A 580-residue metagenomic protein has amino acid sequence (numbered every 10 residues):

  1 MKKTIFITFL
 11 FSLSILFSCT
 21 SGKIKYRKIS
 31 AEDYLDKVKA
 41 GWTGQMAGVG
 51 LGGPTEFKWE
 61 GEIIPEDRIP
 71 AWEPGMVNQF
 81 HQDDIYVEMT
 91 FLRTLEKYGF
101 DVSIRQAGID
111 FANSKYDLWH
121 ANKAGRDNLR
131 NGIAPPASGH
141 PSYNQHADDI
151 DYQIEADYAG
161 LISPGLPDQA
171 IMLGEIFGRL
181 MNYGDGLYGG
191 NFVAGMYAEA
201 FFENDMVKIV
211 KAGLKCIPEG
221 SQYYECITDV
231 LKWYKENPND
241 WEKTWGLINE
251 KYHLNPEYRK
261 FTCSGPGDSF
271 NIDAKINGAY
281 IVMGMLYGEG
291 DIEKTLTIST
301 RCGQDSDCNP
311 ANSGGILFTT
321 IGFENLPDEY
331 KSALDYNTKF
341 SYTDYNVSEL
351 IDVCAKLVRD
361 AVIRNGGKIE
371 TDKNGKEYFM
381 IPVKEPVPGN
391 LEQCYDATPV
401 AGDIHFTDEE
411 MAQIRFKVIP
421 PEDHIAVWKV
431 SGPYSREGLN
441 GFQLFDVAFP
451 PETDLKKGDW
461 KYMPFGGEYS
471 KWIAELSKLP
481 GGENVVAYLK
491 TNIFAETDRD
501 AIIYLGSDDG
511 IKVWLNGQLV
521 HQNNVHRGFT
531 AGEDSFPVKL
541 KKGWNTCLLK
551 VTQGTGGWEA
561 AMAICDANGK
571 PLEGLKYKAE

Functional and structural regions predicted by a protein language model:
L13-Y26: Bacterial Sec-dependent signal peptides at the C-terminal "C-region" and cleavage site
Y34, G139-A147, Y158-L166, E175-L180 (+1 more regions): Accessory "access/gating" subregions that flank catalytic or transport cores
G53-M89, I104-W119: Active-site-surrounding "flap" and adjacent substrate/cofactor-binding loops of secreted or lumenal enzymes, prototyped
K58, E62, V193, M283-V362: Catalytic phosphate/nucleotide-handling subdomain of diverse soluble enzymes
G99-D151, L161: Extracytoplasmic mature domains of secreted/periplasmic and thylakoid-lumen proteins
N390-I473, L548-E580: Accessory carbohydrate-binding/adhesion or oligomerization-edge regions at the termini of glycan-active proteins
A495, D500-W514: Aromatic-lined ligand-binding clefts that engage carbohydrates, nucleic acids, or primary amines
L515-M562: Beta-strand-rich ligand-recognition modules
